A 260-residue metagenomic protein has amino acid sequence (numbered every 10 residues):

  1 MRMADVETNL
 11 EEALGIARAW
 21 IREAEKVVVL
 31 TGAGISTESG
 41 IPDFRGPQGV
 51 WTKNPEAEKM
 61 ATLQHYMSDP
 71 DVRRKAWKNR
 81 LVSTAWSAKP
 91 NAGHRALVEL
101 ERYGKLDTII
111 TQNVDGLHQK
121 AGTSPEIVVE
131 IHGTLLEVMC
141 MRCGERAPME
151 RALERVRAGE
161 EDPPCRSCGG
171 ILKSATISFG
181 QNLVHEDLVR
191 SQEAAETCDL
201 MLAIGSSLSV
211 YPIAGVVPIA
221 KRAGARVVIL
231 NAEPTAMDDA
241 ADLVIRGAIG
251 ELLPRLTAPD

Functional and structural regions predicted by a protein language model:
M1-D260: Conserved catalytic core of sirtuin-type NAD+-dependent deacylases
